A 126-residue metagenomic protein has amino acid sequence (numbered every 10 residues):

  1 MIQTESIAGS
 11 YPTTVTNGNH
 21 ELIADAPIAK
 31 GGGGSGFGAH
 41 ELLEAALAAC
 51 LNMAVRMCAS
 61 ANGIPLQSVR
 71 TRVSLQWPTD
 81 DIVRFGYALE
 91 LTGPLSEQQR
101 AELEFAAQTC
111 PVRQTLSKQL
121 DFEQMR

Functional and structural regions predicted by a protein language model:
M1-A45, M53-R126: Extended beta-strand/beta-hairpin segments
